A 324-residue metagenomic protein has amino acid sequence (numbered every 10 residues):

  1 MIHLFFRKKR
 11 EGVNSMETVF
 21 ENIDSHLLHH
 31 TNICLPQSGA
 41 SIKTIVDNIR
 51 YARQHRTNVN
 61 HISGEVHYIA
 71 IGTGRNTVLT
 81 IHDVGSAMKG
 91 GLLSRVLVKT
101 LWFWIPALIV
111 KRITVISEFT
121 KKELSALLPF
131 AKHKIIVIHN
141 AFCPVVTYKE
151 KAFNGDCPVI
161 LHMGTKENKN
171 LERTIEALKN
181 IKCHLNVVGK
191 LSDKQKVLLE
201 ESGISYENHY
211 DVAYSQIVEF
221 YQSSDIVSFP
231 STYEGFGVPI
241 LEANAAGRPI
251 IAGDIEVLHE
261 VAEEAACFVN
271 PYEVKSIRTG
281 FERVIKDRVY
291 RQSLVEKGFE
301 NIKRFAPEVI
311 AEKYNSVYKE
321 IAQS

Functional and structural regions predicted by a protein language model:
I2-A70, Y206: Active-site donor-binding segments of glycosyltransferases and PAPS-dependent sulfotransferases
G90, S125, H139-C157: Acidic anion/phosphate-binding donor-loop and adjacent secondary structure in glycosyltransferase catalytic cores
L93-I113: Membrane-proximal helix-turn-helix segments that form the acceptor-binding/catalytic region of lipid-linked
F153-K169, I175, K179-N180, N186: Conserved donor-binding/catalytic core segment of Leloir-type glycosyltransferases
Q195-V218: Nucleotide-activated donor-binding/catalytic signature segment of Leloir-type glycosyltransferases, i.e., the conserved
T232: Aromatic "clamp/platform" in nucleotide-sugar-dependent glycosyltransferases that forms part of the donor/acceptor
I240, P249-A252: Short hydrophobic beta-strand element within catalytic cores of glycosyltransferases and related nucleotide-activated
A252, C267-V274, F281-R288: Conserved acidic donor-binding segment of nucleotide-sugar-dependent glycosyltransferases
